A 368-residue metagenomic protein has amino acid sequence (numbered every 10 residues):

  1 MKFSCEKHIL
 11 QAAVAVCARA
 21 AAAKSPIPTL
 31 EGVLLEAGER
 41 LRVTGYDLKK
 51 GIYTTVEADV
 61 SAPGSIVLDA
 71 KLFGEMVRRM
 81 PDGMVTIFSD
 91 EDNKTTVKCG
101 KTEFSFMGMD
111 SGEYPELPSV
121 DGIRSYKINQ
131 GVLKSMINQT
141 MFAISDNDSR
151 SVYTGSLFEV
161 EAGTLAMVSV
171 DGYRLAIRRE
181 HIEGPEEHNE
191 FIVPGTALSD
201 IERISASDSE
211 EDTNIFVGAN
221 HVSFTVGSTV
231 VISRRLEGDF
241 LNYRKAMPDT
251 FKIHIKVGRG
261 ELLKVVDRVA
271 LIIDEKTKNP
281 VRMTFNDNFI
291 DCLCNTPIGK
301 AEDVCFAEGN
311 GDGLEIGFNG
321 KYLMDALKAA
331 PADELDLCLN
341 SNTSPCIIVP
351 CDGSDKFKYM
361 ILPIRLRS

Functional and structural regions predicted by a protein language model:
M1-S368: Structural preference for solvent-exposed beta-strand-turn elements and adjacent flexible terminal/loop segments within
